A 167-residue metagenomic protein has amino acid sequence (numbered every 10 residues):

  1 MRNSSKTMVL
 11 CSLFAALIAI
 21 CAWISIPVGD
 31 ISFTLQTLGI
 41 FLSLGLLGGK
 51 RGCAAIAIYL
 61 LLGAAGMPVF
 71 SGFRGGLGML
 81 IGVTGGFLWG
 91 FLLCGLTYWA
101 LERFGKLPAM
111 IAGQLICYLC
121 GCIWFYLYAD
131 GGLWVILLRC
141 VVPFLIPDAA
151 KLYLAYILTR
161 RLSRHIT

Functional and structural regions predicted by a protein language model:
M1-C53: Hydrophobic transmembrane alpha-helices
V9-A15, I20, L77-L119: Short helix-perturbing small/polar motifs within transmembrane alpha-helices
I18, A22, L44, G63 (+4 more regions): Structural signal for membrane-spanning alpha-helices in multi-pass inner-membrane proteins, emphasizing helix cores
A22-L35, L60-C94: Interfacial aromatic-anchored transmembrane helix boundaries in multi-pass membrane proteins
L44, C94-W99, T159-S163: Hydrophobic transmembrane alpha-helices
L44-I56, L101-P108: Membrane-helix interface "capping/anchor" motifs
K50-R51, G85, V135: Residue-level recognition of membrane-helix boundary sites in multi-pass small-molecule transporters
F73, R103-T167: Membrane-embedded alpha-helical hairpins and interfacial helices in multi-pass inner-membrane proteins
